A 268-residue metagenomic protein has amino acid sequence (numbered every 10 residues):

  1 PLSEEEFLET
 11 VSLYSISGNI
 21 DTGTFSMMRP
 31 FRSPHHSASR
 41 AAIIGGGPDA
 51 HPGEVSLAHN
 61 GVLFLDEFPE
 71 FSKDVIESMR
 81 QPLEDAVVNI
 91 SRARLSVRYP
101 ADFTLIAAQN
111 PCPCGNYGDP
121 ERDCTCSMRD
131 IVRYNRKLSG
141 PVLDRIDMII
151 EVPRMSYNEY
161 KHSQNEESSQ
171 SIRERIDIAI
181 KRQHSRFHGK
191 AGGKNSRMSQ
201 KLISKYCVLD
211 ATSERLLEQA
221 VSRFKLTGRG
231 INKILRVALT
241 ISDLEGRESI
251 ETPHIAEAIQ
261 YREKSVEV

Functional and structural regions predicted by a protein language model:
P1-E4, L57-A58, Y99: Acidic, glycine-rich loop-and-beta core segments that form the ion-binding/anion-interacting portion of active sites
P1-N19: Walker A/P-loop
F7, I43, I255: Conserved hydrophobic/aromatic pocket- or pore-lining residues that grip, position, or stack substrates in active sites
T24-P30, H35-L63, S96: Conserved alpha-helical scaffold flanking the Walker A/P-loop in AAA+ ATPase domains
D49-A50, K73-V268: Basic, amphipathic alpha-helical bundle interface domains used for macromolecular binding and assembly
N60, D66-F68, S78: Walker B catalytic acidic pair
L63-F64, E70-F71, Y157: Residues immediately C-terminal
